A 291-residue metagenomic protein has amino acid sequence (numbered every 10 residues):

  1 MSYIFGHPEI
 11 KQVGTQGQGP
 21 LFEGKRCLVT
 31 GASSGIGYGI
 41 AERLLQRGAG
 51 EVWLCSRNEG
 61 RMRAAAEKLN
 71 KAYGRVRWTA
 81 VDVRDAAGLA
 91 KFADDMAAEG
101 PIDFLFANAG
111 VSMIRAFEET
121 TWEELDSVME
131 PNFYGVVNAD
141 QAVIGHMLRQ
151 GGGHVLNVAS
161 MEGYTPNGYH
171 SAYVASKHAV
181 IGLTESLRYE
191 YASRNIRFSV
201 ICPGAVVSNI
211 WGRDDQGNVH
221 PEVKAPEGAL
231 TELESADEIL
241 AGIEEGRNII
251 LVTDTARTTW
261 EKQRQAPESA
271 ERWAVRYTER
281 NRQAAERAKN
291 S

Functional and structural regions predicted by a protein language model:
S33-G35: Conserved glycine-rich cofactor-binding loop
A49-A64: Conserved glycine-rich Rossmann-like NAD(P)H-binding loop of the short-chain dehydrogenase/reductase
E59-G60, A80-K91, W122: The beta1-alpha1 cofactor-binding region of Rossmann-like NAD(H)/NADP(H)-dependent oxidoreductases
A116-F117, T121-D126: Substrate-binding pocket helix/loop in short-chain dehydrogenase/reductase
D140, S176: Active-site helix of classical SDR
S160: Residue(s) in the substrate-gating loop at a strand-loop-helix junction that position the organic substrate next
Y189, S193-T255: SDR active-site lid
